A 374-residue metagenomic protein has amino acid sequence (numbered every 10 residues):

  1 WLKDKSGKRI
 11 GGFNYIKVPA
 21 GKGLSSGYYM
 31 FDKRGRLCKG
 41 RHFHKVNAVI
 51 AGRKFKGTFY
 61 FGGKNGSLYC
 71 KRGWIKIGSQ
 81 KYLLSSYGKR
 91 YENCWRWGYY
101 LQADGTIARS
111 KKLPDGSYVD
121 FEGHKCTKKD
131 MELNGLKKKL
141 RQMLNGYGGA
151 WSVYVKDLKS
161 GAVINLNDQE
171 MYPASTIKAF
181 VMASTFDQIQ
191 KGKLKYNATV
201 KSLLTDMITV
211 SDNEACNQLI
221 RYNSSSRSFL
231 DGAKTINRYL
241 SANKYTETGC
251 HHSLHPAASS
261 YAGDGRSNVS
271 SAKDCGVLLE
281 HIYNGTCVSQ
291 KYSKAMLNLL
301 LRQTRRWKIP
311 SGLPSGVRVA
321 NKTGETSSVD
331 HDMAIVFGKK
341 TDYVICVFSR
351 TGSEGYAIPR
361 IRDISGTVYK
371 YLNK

Functional and structural regions predicted by a protein language model:
W1-M131: Extracellular adhesion/carbohydrate-binding repeat motifs centered on closely spaced tryptophans
E132-Y147, V163, E170, V277-W307 (+2 more regions): Structured C-terminal helix/loop/strand segments within mature extracytoplasmic catalytic/sensor domains
N145-G148, T185-K191, I208-N213, I220-S225 (+5 more regions): Sec-exported extracytoplasmic/periplasmic mature domains
G148-A150, D168, Y172, T176-I177 (+6 more regions): Extracytoplasmic
K156-L158, I208-D212, L219-N223, H251-H255 (+3 more regions): Active-site-proximal beta-strand/loop segments in catalytic clefts of secreted hydrolases
G161, E170-L194, M207, I345: Active-site SXXK
D187-T205, S289-S293: Short, well-structured active-site flanking segments
I220-Y283: Mid-domain, small-residue-enriched loop/turn segments at the edges of structured enzyme/sensor domains
